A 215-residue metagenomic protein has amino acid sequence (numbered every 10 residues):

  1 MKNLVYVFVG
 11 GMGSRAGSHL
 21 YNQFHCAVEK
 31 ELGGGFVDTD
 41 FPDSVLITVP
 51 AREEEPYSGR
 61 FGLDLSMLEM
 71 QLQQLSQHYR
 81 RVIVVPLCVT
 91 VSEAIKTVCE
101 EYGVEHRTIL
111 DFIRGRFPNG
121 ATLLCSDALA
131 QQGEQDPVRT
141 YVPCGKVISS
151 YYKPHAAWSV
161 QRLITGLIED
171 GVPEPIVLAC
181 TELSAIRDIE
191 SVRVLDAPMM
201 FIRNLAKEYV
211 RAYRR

Functional and structural regions predicted by a protein language model:
M1-R215: Non-catalytic structural scaffold of enzyme domains
